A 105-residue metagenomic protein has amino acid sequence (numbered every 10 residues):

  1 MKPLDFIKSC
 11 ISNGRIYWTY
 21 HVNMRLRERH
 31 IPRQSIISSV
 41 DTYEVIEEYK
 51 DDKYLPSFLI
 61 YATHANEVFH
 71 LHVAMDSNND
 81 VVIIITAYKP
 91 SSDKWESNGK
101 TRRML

Functional and structural regions predicted by a protein language model:
M1-L105: Ribonuclease/tRNase effector modules and their secretory precursors
